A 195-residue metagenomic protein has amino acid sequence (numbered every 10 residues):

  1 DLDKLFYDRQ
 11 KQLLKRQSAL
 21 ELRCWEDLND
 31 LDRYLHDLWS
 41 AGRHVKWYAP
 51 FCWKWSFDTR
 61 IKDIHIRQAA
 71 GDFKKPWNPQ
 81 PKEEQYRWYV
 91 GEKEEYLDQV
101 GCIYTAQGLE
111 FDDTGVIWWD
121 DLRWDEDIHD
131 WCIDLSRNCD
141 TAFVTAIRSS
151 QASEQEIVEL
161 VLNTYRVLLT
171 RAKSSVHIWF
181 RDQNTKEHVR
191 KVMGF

Functional and structural regions predicted by a protein language model:
D1-W131, Q155-V158: Conserved helicase/translocase motor-coupling segment
Q99-F195: C-terminal accessory regions
